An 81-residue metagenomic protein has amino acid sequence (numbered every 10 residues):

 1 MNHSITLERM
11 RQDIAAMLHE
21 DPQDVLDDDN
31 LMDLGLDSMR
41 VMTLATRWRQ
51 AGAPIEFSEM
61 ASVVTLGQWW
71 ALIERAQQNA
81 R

Functional and structural regions predicted by a protein language model:
N2-R81: Phosphopantetheine-dependent thiolation modules in NRPS/PKS and related acyl-activating systems
